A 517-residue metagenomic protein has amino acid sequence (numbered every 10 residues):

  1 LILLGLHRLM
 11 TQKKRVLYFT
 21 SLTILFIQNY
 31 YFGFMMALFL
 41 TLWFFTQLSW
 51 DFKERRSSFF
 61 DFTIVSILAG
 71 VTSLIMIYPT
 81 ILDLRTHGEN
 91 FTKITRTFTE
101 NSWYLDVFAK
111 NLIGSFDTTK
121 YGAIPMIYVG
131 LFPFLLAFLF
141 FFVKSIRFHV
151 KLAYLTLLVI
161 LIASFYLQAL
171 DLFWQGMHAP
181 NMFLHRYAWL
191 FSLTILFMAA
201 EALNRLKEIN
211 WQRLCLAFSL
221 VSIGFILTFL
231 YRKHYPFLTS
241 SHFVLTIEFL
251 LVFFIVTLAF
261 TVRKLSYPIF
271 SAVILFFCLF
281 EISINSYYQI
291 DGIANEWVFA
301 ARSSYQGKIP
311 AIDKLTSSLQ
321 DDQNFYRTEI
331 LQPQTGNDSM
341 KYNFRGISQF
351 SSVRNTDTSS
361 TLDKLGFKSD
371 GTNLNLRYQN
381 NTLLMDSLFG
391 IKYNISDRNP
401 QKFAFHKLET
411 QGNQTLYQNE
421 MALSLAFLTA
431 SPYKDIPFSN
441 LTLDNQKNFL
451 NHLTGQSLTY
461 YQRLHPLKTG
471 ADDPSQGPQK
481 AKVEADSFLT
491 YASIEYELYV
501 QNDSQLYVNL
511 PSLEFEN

Functional and structural regions predicted by a protein language model:
I2-V16, L203-K207: Membrane-interface transmembrane helices that cradle and orient dolichyl/undecaprenyl
L3-G5, V16-Y30, L68: Membrane-interface alpha helices of multi-pass inner-membrane proteins
L9-I24, R56-T63, W211-S222: Short hydrophobic alpha-helices at membrane interfaces in multi-pass membrane enzymes
Y18-F19, F32-Q47, T80, L135: Transmembrane-embedded, aromatic-rich helix segments that form part of the hydrophobic channel/pocket engaging
F32, T156, H178-Y305: Contiguous transmembrane helix-bundle modules in multi-pass membrane proteins
M36-L68, F253-I255: Perimembrane helix-loop-helix junctions
S58-F62, S66-K144, F148, A153 (+5 more regions): Periplasmic/ER-lumenal interhelical loops and adjacent helix-loop junctions in multi-pass membrane proteins
T239, I269-N517: Soluble catalytic regions of membrane-associated enzymes that act on cell-envelope and secretory-pathway components
